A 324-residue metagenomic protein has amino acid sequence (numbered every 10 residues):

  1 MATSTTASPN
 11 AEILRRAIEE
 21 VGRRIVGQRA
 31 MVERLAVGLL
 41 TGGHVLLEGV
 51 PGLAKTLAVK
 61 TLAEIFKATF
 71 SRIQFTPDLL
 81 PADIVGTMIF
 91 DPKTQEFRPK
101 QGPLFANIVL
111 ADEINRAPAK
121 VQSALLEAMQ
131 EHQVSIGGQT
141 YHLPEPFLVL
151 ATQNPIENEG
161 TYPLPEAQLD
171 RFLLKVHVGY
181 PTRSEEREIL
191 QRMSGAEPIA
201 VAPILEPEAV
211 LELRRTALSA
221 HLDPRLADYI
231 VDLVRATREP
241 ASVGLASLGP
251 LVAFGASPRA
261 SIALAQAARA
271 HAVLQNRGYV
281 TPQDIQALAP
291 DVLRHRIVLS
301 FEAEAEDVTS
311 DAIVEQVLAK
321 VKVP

Functional and structural regions predicted by a protein language model:
M1-S4, R15, E239-P324: C-terminal engagement/docking regions of AAA+ P-loop ATPases
T3-A11, R24-I25, T161, K175-S247 (+4 more regions): Conserved C-terminal "switch" segment of AAA+ ATPases
P9-L53: Pre-Walker A (pre-P-loop) alpha-helix and adjacent loop at the N terminus of AAA/AAA+ ATPase modules, a conserved
E33-V37, F90-L110: Conserved alpha-helical scaffold flanking the Walker A/P-loop in AAA+ ATPase domains
L39-T76: Walker A/P-loop
G49, D112-E113, A124: Walker B catalytic acidic pair
V50, I84, T152: P-loop (Walker A) phosphate-binding loop of NTP-binding proteins
D91-E96, E113, A117, V121 (+2 more regions): Canonical AAA+ ATPase core
